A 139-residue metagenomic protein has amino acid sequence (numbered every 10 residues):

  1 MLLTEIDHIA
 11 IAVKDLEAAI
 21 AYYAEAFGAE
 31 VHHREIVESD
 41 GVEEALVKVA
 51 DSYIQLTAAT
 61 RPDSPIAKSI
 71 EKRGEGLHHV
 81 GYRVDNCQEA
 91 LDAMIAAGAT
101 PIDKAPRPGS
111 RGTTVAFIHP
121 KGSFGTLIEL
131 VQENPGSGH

Functional and structural regions predicted by a protein language model:
M1-I20, E75-V84, Q132-H139: N-terminal beta-strand motif that seeds the catalytic metal site of vicinal oxygen chelate
L2, A45-L46, Q55, Y82 (+1 more regions): Vicinal oxygen chelate
E5-D7, A29-G41, T60-H78, A93 (+1 more regions): A cross-kingdom feature marking solvent-exposed beta-strand/loop segments within repeated, beta-rich binding/scaffold
I6, V13, Y23, V47 (+5 more regions): Short, structured motif recognition centered on aromatic/hydrophobic residues
A19, A29-E30, I54-Q55, P62-P65 (+2 more regions): Short loop/beta submotifs within extracellular cysteine-rich repeat domains
A19-A24, M94: Conserved active-site tyrosine of GNAT-family acetyltransferases
V37-Y53: C-terminal "cap" of GNAT-fold acetyltransferases
